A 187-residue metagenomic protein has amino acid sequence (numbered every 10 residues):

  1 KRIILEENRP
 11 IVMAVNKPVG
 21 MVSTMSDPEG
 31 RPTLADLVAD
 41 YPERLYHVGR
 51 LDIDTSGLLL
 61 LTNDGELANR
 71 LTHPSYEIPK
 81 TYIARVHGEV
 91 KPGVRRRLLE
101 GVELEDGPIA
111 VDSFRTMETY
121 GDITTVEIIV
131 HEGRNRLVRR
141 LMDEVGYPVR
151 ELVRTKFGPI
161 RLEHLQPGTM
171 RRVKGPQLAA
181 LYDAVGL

Functional and structural regions predicted by a protein language model:
K1-L187: Basic, flexible Lys/Arg- and Gly-enriched helix-loop patches that mediate nucleic-acid binding at interfaces with rRNA
